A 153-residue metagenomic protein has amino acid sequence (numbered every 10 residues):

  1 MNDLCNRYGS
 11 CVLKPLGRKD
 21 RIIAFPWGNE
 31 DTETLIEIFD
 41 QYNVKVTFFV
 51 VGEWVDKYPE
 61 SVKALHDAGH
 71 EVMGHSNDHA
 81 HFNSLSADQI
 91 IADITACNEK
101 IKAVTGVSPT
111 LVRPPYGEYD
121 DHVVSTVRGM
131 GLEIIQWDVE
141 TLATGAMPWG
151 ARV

Functional and structural regions predicted by a protein language model:
M1-H81, L85, Q89-P109, L142: Active-site beta->alpha N-cap acidic-glycine motif
E33, S84, H122-V124, M147: Hydrophobic alpha-helical membrane-insertion segments
L65, I91-A92, Y116, V127 (+1 more regions): Alpha-helix boundary/capping detector
S76-D78, Y116-E118, D138: Short, flexible active-site-adjacent loop segments at beta-strand->alpha-helix junctions, enriched in small/polar
A103-M130: Basic- and aromatic-lined ligand-binding clefts that recognize polyanionic substrates
V124-V153: His/Asp/Glu-enriched short active-site or ligand-binding loop at hydrolase and phosphoryl-transfer sites
